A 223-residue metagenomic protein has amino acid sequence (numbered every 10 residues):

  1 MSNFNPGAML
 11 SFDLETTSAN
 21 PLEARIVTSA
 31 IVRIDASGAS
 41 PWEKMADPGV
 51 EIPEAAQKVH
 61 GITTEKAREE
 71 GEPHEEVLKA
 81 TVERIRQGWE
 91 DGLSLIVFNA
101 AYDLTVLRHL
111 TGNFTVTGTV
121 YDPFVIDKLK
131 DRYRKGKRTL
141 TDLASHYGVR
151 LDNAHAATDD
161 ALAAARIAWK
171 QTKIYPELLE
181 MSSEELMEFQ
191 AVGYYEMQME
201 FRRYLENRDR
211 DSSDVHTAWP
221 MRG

Functional and structural regions predicted by a protein language model:
M1-V27, V32-S40, E65-G223: DEDD superfamily 3′-5′ metal-dependent exonuclease/proofreading module
S40-H60, T64: Short, surface-exposed acidic-centric catalytic microdomains
